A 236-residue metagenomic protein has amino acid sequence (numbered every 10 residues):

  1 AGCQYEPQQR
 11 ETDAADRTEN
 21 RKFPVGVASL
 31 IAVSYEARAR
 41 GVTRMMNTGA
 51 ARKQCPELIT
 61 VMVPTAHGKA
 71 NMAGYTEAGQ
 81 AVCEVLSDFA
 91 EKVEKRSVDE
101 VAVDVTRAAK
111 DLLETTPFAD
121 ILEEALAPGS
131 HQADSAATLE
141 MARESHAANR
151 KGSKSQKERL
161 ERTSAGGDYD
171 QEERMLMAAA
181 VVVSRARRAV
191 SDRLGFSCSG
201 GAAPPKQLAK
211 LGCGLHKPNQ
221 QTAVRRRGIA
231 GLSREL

Functional and structural regions predicted by a protein language model:
A1-D168, M175: Residues that scaffold, gate, or flank divalent-cation-dependent active/transport sites
E173-L236: Long, highly charged, low-complexity intrinsically disordered interaction regions that mediate electrostatic DNA/RNA
